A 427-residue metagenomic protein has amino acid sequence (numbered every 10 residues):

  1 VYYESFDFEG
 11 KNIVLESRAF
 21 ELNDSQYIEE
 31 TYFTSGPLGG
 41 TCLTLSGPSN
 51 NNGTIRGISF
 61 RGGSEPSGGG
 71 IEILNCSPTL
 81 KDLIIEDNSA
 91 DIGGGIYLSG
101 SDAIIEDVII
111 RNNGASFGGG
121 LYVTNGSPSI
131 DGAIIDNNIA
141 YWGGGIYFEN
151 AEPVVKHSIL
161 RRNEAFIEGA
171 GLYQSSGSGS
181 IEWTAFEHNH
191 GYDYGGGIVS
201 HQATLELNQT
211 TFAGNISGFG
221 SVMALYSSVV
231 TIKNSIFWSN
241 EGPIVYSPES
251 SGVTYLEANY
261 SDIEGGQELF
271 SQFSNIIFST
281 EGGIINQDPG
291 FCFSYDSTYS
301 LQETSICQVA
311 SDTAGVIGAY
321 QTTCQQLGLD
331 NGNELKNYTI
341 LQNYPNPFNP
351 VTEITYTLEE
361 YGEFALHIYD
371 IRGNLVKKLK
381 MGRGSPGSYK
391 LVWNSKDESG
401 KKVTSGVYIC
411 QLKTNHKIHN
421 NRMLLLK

Functional and structural regions predicted by a protein language model:
V1, R18-D24, S49, G63-E65 (+4 more regions): Acidic glycine-/aspartate-rich tracts in secreted/extracellular proteins
E4-N12, I73, L98-G100, V108 (+2 more regions): Predominantly extracellular beta-rich ligand-binding scaffolds that present long acidic/polar faces for carbohydrate
N12-E65, I285-P289, F293: Right-handed parallel beta-helix/beta-spiral solenoid domain characteristic of secreted/periplasmic
L38-N88, I105-I109, N113, D131: Parallel beta-helix/beta-solenoid
G40-G47, T280-T323: C-terminal accessory segments
Y246, G328-Y344, F348-D370, K378-G382 (+2 more regions): Glycine-centered coil/turn sites that cap beta-strands in beta-rich domains
P386, L391-V392, S399-K427: C-terminal tail/sorting-segment detector
